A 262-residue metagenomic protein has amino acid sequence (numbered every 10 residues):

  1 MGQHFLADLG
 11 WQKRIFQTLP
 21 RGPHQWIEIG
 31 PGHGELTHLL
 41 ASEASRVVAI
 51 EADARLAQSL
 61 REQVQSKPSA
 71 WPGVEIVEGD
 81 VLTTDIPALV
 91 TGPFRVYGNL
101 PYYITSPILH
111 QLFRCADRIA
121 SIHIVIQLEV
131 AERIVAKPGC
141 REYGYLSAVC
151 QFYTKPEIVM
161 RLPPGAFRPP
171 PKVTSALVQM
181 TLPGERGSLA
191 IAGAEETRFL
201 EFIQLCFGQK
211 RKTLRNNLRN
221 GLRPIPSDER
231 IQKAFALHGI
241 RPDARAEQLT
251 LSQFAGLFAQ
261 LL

Functional and structural regions predicted by a protein language model:
M1-L205, K233-A236, E247, G256-Q260: Catalytic cores of RNA-modifying enzymes
L182, L205-L262: C-terminal lobe and adjacent flexible extensions of AdoMet/dcAdoMet transferase-like proteins
